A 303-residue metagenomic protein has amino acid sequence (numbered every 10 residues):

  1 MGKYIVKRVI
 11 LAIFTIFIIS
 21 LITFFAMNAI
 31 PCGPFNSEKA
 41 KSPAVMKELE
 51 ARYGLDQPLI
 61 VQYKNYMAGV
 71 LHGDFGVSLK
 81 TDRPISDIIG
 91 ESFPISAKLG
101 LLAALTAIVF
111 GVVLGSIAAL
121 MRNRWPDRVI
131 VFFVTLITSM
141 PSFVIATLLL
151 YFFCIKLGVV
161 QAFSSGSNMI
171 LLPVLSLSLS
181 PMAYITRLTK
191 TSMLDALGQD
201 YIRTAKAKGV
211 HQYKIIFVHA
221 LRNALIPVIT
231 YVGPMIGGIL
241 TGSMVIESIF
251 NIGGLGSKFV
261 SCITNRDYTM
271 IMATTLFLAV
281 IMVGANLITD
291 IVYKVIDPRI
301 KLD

Functional and structural regions predicted by a protein language model:
G2-K3, F93-P126, S142, S165-D303: Alpha-helical transmembrane segments of integral membrane proteins, especially multi-pass inner/plasma-membrane
V6-I16: N-terminal signal-anchor/signal peptide hydrophobic helix marking the start of the first transmembrane segment
T15-K64, L157-L172: Hydrophobic alpha-helical transmembrane segments of membrane transport/permease proteins and related membrane-embedded
T23-I30, A68, F132-Q161, S178-S180: Membrane-water interface segments at the C-terminal ends of transmembrane alpha-helices in multi-pass inner-membrane
N36-E38, V61, G76-L79, I145-T147 (+5 more regions): Short, hydrophobic secondary-structure boundary micro-motifs
A44, P58, Q62-Y66, V70 (+7 more regions): Generic alpha-helical secondary structure signal
A51-I60, F75-I85, F163, I185 (+1 more regions): Membrane-interfacial helix-loop-helix junctions in multi-pass membrane proteins
L55-V112: An internal, D/E-rich "acidic patch" concept
